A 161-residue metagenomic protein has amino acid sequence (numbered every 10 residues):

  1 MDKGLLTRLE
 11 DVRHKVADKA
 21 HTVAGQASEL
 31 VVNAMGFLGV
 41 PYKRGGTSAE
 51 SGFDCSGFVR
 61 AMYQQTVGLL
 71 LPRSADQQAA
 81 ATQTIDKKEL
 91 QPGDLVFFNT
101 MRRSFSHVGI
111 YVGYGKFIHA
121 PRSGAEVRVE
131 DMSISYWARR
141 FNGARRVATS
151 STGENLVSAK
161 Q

Functional and structural regions predicted by a protein language model:
M1-P41, V147-Q161: Intrinsically disordered, low-complexity, Pro/Ser/Thr/Asn/Gly/Ala-rich spacer/linker segments adjacent to signal
T7, D11, F105, V112-Q161: Aromatic- and glycine-rich peptidoglycan recognition patches
H21-S28, A49-G57, T84, S135-A138: Soluble non-cytosolic domains of exported or imported proteins
S28, V32-G36, G57-A61, Q65 (+2 more regions): Solvent-exposed, polar/charged alpha-helical surfaces in well-ordered, non-transmembrane soluble domains, broadly
V40-P92: Catalytic cysteine-centered active-site loop
G93-L95, G115: Structural motif
